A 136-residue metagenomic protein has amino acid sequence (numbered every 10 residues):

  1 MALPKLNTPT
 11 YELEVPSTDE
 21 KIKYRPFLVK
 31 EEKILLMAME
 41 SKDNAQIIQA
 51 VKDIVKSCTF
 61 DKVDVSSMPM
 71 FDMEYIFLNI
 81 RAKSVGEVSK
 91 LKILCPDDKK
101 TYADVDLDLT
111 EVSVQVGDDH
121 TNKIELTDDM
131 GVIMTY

Functional and structural regions predicted by a protein language model:
M1-Y136: Short, surface-exposed, charged amphipathic helix/loop patches that serve as local interaction elements
